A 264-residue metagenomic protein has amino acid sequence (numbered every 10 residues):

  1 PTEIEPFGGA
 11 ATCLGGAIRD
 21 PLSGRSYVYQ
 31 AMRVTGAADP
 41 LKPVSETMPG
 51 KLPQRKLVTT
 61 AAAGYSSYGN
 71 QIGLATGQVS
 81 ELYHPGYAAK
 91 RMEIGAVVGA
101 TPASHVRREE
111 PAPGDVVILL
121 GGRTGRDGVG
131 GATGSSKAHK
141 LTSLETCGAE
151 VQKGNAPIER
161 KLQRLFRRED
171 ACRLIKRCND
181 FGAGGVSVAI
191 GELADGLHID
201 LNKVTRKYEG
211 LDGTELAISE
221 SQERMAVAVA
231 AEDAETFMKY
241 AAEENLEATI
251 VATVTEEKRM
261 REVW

Functional and structural regions predicted by a protein language model:
P1-W264: Glycine/proline-enriched, intrinsically flexible loops and inter-domain linkers
